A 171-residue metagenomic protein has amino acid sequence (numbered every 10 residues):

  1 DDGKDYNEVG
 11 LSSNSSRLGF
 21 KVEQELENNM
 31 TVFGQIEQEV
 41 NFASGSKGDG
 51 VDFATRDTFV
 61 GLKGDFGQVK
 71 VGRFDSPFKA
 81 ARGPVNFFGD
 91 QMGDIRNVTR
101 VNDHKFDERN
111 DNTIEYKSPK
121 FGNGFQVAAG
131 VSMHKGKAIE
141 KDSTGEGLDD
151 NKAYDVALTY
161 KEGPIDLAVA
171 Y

Functional and structural regions predicted by a protein language model:
D1-H134, D150, T159-G163: Outer membrane beta-barrel
G83, A128, A138-D142, A170: A short secondary-structure junction signal
D142-D149, A153, A170: Solvent-exposed, low-complexity segments and loops of surface/extracellular structural proteins
P164-Y171: Outer-membrane beta-barrel pore domains
